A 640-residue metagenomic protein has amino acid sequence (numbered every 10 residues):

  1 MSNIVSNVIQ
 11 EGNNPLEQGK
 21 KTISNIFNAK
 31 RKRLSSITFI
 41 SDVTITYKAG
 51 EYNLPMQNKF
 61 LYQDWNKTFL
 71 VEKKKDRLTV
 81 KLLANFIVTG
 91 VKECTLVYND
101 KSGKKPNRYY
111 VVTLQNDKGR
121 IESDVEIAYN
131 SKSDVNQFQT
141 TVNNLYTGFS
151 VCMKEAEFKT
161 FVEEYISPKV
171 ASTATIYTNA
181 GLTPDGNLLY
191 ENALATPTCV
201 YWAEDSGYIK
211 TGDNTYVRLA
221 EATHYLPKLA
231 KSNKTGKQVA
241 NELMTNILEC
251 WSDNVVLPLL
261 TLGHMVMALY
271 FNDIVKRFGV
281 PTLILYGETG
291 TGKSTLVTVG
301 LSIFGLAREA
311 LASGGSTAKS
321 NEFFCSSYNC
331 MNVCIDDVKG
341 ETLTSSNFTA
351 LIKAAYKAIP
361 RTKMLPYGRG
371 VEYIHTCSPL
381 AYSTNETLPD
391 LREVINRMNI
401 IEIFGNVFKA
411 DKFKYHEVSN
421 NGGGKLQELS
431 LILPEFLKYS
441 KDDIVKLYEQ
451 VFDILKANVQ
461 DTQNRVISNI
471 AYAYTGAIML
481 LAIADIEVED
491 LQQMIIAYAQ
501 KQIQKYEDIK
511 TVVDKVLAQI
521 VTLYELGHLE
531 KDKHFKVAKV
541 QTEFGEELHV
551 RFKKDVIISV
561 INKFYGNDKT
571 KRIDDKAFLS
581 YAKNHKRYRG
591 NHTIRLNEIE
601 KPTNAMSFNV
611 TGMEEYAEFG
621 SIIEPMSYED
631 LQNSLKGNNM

Functional and structural regions predicted by a protein language model:
S2-I40, N609-M640: Short, low-complexity, charged/polar intrinsically disordered tails
E11, P15-V256, G300, F323-F324 (+1 more regions): Conserved glycine-centered beta->alpha loop in an early N-terminal alpha/beta scaffold
S36, S41, T46-N58, Y62-K67 (+11 more regions): Terminal, non-catalytic protein-protein interaction segments that mediate quaternary/complex assembly
G148, E249-L260, Y286-G290, V338-T342 (+6 more regions): Short, charged/polar micro-motifs that form catalytic or ligand-binding hotspots
E164, K169-I176, M364-G368, S383-E386 (+1 more regions): Short alpha-helical segments and helix-capping/turn motifs at coil-helix boundaries
L189, L194-Q238, E341, K446-M640: DNA transaction DNA-binding modules
I209-A310, I470, A477: P-loop NTPase catalytic core of nucleic-acid-dependent motor ATPases
L259, M267-Y439, R551, D555-G566 (+2 more regions): Conserved NTP-binding/hydrolysis core of motor NTPases
